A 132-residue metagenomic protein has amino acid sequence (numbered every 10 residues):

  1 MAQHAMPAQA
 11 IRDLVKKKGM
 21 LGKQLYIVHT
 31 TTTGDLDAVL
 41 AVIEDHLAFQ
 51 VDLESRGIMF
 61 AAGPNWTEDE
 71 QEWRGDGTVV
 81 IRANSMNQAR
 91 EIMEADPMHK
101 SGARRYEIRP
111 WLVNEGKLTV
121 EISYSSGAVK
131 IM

Functional and structural regions predicted by a protein language model:
M1-M132: Conserved, structured core segments of small domains
